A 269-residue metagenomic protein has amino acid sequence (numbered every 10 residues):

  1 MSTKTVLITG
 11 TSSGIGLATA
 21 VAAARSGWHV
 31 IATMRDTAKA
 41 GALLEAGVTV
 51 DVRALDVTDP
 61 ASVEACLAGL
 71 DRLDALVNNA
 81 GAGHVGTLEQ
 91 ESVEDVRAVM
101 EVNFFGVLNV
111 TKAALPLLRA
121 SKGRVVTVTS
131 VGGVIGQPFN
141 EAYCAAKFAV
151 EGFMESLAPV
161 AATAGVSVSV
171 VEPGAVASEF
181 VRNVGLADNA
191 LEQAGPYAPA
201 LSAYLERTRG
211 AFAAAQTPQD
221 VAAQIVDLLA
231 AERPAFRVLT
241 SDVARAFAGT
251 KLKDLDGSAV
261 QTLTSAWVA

Functional and structural regions predicted by a protein language model:
S12-G14: Conserved glycine-rich cofactor-binding loop
A54-A65, V93: The beta1-alpha1 cofactor-binding region of Rossmann-like NAD(H)/NADP(H)-dependent oxidoreductases
T87-L88, D95-R97: Substrate-binding pocket helix/loop in short-chain dehydrogenase/reductase
E91, G136-C144, S156: Active-site loop-to-helix junction immediately N-terminal to the catalytic Tyr of the SDR YXXXK motif in Rossmann-fold
T111, A146: Active-site helix of classical SDR
S130: Residue(s) in the substrate-gating loop at a strand-loop-helix junction that position the organic substrate next
V160-P234: SDR active-site lid
